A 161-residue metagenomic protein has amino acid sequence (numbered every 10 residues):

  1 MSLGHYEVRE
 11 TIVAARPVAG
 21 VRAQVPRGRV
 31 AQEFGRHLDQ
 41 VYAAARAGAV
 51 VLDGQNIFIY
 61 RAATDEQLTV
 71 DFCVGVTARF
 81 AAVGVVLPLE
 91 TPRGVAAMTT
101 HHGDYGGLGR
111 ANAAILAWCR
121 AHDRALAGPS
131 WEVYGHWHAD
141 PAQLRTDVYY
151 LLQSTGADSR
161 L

Functional and structural regions predicted by a protein language model:
M1-L161: A solvent-exposed interaction/effector surface
